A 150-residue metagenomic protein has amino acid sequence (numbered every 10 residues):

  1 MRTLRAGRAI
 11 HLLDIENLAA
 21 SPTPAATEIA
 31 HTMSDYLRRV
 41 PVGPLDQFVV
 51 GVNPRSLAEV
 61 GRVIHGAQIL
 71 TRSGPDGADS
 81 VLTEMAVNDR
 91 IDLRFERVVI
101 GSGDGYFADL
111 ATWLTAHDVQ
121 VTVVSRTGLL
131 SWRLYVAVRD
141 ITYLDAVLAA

Functional and structural regions predicted by a protein language model:
M1-A78, Q120, G128: Domain-level signal for Mg2+-assisted phosphodiester chemistry and nucleotide/NA-binding surfaces in nucleic-acid
P54-A150: Nuclease catalytic cores that cleave nucleic-acid phosphodiester bonds, predominantly acidic two-metal-ion
